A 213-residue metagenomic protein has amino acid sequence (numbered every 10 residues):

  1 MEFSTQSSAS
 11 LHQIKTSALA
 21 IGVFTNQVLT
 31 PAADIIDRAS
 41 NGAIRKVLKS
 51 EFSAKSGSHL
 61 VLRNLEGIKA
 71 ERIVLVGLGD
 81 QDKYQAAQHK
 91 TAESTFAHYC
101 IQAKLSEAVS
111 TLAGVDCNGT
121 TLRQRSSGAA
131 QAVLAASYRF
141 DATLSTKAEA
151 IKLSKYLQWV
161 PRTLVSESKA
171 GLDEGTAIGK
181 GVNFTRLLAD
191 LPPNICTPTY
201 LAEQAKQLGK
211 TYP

Functional and structural regions predicted by a protein language model:
M1-P213: Short amphipathic alpha-helical segment within the helicase RecA-like ATPase core that mediates nucleic-acid
